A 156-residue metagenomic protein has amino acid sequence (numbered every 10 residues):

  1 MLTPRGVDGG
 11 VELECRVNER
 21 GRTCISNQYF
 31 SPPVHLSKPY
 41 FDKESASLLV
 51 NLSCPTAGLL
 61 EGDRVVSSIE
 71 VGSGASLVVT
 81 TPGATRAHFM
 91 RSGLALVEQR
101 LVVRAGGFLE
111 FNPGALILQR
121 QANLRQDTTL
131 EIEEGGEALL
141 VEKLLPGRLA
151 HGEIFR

Functional and structural regions predicted by a protein language model:
M1-L96, A150-H151, F155-R156: Terminal catalytic/cofactor-binding subdomain
G72, R104, E131-E133: Feature marks extracellular polysaccharide-active and adherence modules
V79-T81, E110-P113, L139-V141: General beta-strand structural signal in soluble alpha/beta enzymes
Q99-G107: A generic, well-ordered mixed alpha/beta core segment in the N-terminal half of proteins
A115-L118, N123-R125, A138, E142-R156: Short acidic-hydrophobic catalytic motif
